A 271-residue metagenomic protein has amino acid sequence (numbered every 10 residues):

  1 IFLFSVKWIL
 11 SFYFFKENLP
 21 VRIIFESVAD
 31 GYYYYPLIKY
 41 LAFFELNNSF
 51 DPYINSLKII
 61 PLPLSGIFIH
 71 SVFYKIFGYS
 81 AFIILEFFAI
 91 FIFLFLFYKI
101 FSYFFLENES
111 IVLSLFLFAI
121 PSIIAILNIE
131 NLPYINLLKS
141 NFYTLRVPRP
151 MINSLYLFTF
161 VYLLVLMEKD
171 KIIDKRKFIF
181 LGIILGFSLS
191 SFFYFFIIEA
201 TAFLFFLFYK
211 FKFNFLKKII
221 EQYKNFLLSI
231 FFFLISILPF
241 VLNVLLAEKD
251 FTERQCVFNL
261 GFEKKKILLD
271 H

Functional and structural regions predicted by a protein language model:
F2, F88, I92, L155 (+5 more regions): Generic alpha-helical transmembrane segments of integral inner-membrane proteins, especially permease/transport modules
F4-F158, F187-I197: Active-site lumenal/periplasmic loops and adjacent helix-entry segments of GT-C-fold, multi-pass membrane
S5-F15, K75, A125, I129 (+5 more regions): Transmembrane helix-loop junctions and nearby membrane-interface residues
D30, S190-A200, L204-H271: Transmembrane catalytic cores of multi-pass membrane glycosyltransferases and polysaccharide-assembly enzymes
K75-Y79, I83, L138, F142 (+5 more regions): Membrane-helix interfacial "entry" motifs
F97-F105, L163-D170, F205-L216: Structural signal for the C-terminal ends of transmembrane alpha-helices and the immediately following loop
E109-L113, D174-K177, E221-S229: Membrane-interfacial loop-to-transmembrane alpha-helix junctions, especially the N-terminal start
L163-G186: Short hydrophobic alpha-helices at membrane interfaces in multi-pass membrane enzymes
